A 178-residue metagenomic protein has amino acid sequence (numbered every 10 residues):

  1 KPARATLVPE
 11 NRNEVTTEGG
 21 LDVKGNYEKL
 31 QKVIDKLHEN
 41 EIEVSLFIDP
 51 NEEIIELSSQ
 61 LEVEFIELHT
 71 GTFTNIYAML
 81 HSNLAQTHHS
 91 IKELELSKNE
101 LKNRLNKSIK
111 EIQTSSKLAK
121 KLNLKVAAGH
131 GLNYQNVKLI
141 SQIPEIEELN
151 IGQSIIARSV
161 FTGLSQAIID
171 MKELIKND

Functional and structural regions predicted by a protein language model:
K1, N51-E62, A128, L132-I146: Catalytic cores of alpha/beta
K1-A3, N40-V44, E62-E64, K120-V126 (+1 more regions): Short, well-ordered coil/turn segments that N-cap beta-strands
K1-K29: Glycine/small-residue-rich loop that forms an oxyanion/phosphate-binding "nest" at active or ligand-binding sites
T6-E14, F65-A78, E145-L164: Glycine-rich phosphate-binding active-site loops on the catalytic face of alpha/beta enzymes
E10-R12, F47-N51, H69-F73, L124-K125 (+2 more regions): Active-site beta-loop-alpha junctions enriched in small/polar residues
R12, E43-S45, D49-S108, S115: Histidine/lysine/aspartate-rich catalytic loop segments that bind and position anionic ligands
V23-S45, S90-A127, M171-D178: Alpha-helix-loop-beta-strand connector modules within alpha/beta enzyme cores
A78-K92, A157-D178: C-terminal helical cap(s) of enzyme catalytic domains, especially alpha/beta-barrels
